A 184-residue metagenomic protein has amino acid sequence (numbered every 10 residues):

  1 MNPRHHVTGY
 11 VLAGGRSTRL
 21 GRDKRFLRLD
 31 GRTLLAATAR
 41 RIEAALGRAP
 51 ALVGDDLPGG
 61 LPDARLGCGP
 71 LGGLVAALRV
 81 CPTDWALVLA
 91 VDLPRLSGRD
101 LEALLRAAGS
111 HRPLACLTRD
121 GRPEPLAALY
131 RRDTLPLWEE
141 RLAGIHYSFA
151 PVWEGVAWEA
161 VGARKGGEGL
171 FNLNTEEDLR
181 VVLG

Functional and structural regions predicted by a protein language model:
N2-H146, P151-L170, E176-R180: Nucleotide and nucleotide-moiety/phosphate-recognizing core
L183-G184: Short hydrophobic/aromatic patches at helix-to-coil boundaries
